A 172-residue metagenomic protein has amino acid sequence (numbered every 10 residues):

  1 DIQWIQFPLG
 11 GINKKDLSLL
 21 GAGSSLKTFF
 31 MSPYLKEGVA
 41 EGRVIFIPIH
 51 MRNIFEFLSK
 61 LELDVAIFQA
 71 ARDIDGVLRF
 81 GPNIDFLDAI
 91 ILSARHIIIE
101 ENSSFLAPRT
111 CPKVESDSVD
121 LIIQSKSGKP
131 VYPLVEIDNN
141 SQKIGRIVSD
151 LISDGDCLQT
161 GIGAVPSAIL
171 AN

Functional and structural regions predicted by a protein language model:
D1-N172: Conserved alpha/beta enzyme-core scaffold
